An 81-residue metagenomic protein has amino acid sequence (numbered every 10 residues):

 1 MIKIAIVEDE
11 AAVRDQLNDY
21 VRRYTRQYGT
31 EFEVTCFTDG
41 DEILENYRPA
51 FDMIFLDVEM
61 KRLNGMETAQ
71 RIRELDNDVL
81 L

Functional and structural regions predicted by a protein language model:
M1-K3, N18: Non-catalytic signal-transmission and effector/linker regions of two-component phosphorelay proteins
I6, F55: Walker B beta-strand of ABC/ABC-like P-loop ATPase nucleotide-binding domains, specifically the conserved hydrophobic
E10-T35: Two-component/phosphorelay signaling modules centered on CheY-like receiver
R14, C36, R62-L63, T68: Residue-level signal for the "D+5" position in two-component response regulator receiver
T35-M53: Acidic, metal-coordinating helix/loop segments flanking the phosphotransfer/catalytic sites of two-component signaling
I54, D78-L81: A short, hydrophobic beta-strand element within the central beta-sheet of small alpha/beta folds
V58-M60: Receiver (REC) domain active-site loop signature in two-component systems and cognate sites in sensor histidine kinases
M66-D78: Short amphipathic alpha-helix used as the core "switch/output" element in two-component signaling
